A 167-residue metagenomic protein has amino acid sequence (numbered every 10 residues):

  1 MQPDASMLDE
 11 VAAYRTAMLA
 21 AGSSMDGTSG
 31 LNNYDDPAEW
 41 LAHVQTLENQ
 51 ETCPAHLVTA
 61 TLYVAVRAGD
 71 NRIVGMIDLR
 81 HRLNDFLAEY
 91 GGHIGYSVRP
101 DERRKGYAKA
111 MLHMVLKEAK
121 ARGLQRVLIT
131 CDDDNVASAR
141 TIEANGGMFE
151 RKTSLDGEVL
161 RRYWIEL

Functional and structural regions predicted by a protein language model:
M1-H93, E118, G157-L167: GNAT-family acyltransferases
R82-N84, D101, D134: Short coil/turn motifs at secondary-structure junctions
G95-S97, L128-T130, R162-W164: Short aromatic/hydrophobic contact patches that present stacked aromatics for nucleic-acid/ligand binding
G95-V98, R104-A121, R140-A144: Conserved acetyl-CoA-binding loop-helix of GNAT-fold acetyltransferases
A119-T130: Conserved GNAT acetyl-CoA-binding A-motif
I129-A139: Conserved beta-strand-loop-alpha-helix junction that forms the acyl-donor binding cleft
T130, G146-R162: Conserved catalytic-core motifs of GNAT/GCN5-like acyltransferases
